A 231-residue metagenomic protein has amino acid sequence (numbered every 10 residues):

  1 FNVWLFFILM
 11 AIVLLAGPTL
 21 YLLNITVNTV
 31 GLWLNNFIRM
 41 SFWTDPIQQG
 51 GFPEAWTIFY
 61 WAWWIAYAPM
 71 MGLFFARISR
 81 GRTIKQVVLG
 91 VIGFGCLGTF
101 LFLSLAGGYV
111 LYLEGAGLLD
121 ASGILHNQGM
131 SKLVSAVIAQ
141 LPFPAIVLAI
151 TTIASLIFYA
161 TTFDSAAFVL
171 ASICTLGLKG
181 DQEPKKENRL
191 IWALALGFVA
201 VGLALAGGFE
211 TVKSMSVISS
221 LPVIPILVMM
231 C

Functional and structural regions predicted by a protein language model:
F1, F6-I8, W61-L73, E183-V201 (+1 more regions): Transmembrane alpha-helical segments of multi-pass small-molecule transport proteins
F1-R82, L89, F94-L148: Membrane-embedded translocation segments of transport machinery
N2, G90-G95, R189-W192, M215-I218: Alpha-helical transmembrane segments of multi-pass membrane proteins, especially transporters and channels
W4-L14, G98-G108, I150-C174, W192-V199 (+1 more regions): Hydrophobic alpha-helical segments of multi-pass membrane transport proteins
Y21-N24, N28, L73, R82 (+3 more regions): Short helix-terminus and kink motifs of transmembrane alpha helices, predominantly at the cytoplasmic interface
I84-G90, G177-I191: Membrane-interface alpha-helices at helix entry/exit sites of multi-pass transporters
L203-I218: Extracellular/periplasmic helix-loop-helix junctions in multi-pass membrane proteins
